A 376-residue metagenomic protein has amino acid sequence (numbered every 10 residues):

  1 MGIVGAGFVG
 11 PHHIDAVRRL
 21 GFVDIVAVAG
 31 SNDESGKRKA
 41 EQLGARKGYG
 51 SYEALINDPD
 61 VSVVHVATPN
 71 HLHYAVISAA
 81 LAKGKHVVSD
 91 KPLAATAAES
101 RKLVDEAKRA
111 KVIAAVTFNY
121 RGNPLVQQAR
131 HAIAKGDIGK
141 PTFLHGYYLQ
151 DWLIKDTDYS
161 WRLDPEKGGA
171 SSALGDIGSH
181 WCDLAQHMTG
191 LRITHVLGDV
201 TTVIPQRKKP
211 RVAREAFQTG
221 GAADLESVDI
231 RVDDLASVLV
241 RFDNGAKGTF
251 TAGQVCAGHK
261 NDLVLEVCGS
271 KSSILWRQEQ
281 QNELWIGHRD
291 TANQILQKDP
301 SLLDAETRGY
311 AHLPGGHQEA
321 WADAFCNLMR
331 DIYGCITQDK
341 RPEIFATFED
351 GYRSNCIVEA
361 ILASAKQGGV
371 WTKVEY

Functional and structural regions predicted by a protein language model:
M1-L43: N-terminal Rossmann-like dinucleotide-binding module
I3, V63-H65, R101, R277-Q280 (+2 more regions): C-terminal helix-rich "cap/oligomerization" subdomain common to oxidoreductases
G10, Y49, S89, A95 (+3 more regions): Hydrophobic residues in well-ordered beta-strands that form the structural core
E34, L43-E106: Beta-loop-alpha module in the N-terminal Rossmann-like domain of NAD(P)-dependent dehydrogenases, especially those
G84, K111, G136, G245 (+1 more regions): Glycine-centered short loops/turns at secondary-structure junctions
K102-N119, G139-F143: Rossmann-fold dehydrogenase core element
Y120-I230, L284, G368: Predominantly a Rossmann-like dinucleotide-binding segment in NAD(P)-dependent oxidoreductases
T201, P205-D233, S237-N244, L265 (+1 more regions): C-terminal glycine/acidic-rich active-site capping loop/insertion
